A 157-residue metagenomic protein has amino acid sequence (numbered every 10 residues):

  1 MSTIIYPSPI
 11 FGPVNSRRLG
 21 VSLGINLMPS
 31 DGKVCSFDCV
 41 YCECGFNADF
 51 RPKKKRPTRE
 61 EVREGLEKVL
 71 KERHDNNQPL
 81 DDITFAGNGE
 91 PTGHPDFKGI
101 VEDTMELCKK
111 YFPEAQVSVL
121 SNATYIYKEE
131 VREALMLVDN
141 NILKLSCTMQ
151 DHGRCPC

Functional and structural regions predicted by a protein language model:
M1-R18, K71: Auxiliary Fe-S-binding modules of radical SAM enzymes
L19-E61: Canonical Radical SAM [4Fe-4S] cluster-binding loop centered on the CxxxCxxC motif and its immediate flanking residues
S22, D82-T84, Q116-S118, N140-I142: Structural preference for beta-strand elements that scaffold enzyme active sites
L27, F85-G87, S121: Short glycine-centered, acidic/aromatic-flanked micro-motifs in structured strand/loop junctions that mark active-site
E43, L80-D82, C147-H152: Short, basic/glycine-rich phosphate-binding loops at helix/coil junctions that contact nucleotide phosphates
F46-D82: Conserved alpha-helical substructure of the radical SAM core
F50-R51, D151-C157: A short acidic, helix-capping loop that chelates divalent metal ions and anchors anionic groups
K53-E67, T92-L137, L145-M149: Canonical radical SAM enzyme core domain
